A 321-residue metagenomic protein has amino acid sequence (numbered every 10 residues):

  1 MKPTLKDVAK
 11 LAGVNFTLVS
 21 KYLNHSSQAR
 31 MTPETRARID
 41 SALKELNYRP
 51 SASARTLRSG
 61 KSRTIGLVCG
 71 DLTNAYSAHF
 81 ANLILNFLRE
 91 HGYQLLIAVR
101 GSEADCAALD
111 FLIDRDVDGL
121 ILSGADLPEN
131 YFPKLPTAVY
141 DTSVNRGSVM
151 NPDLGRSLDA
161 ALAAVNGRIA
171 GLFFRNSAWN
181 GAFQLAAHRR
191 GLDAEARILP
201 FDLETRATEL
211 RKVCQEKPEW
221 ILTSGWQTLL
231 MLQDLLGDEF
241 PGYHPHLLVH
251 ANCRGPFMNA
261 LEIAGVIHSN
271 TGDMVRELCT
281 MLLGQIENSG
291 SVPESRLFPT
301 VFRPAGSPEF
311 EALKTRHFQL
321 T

Functional and structural regions predicted by a protein language model:
M1-G60: N-terminal helix-turn-helix DNA-binding module of bacterial transcription factors
F16-S20, L57-D71, G167-R175: Short beta-strand segments enriched in small/hydrophobic residues
R38, Y76-E90, R156, R175-D193 (+1 more regions): Short, solvent-exposed amphipathic alpha-helices that sit in or adjacent to ligand/effector-binding or catalytic
L67-A160, R211-W220: Alpha-helical recognition/docking segments in bacterial nutrient-uptake and carbohydrate-utilization systems
D116-G124, I169-R175, R197, E216-T228 (+1 more regions): Periplasmic-binding protein-like
S143-L172, E204-R211, L229, I267-S289: Hydrophobic alpha-helical segments within soluble ligand-binding/sensing domains
R156-R197, G290-E309: An alpha-beta-alpha
R211-T321: Flexible loop/turn connectors
